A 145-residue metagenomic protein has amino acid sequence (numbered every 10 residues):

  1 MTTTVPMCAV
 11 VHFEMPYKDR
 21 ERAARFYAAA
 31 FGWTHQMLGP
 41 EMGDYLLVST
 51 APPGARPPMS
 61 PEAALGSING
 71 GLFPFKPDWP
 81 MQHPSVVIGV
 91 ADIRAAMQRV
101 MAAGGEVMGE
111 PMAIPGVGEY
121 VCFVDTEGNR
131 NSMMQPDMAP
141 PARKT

Functional and structural regions predicted by a protein language model:
M1-F26, A30, H83-V86, Q135-T145: N-terminal beta-strand motif that seeds the catalytic metal site of vicinal oxygen chelate
M7, E14-G66: Core segments of cupin and vicinal oxygen chelate
K18-E21, D78-E127: Vicinal oxygen chelate
L38-G43, A113, P140-P141: Short glycine/proline-centered loop/turn elements that form peptide/ligand docking sites
Y45, N69, Y120-C122: Short hydrophobic/aromatic beta-strand element in the GNAT-like acyltransferase core that lines or flanks the acyl-donor
A55, V107, R143: Ligand-binding pocket scaffold of soluble enzyme catalytic domains
L65-F73, D78-P80: Alpha-helix-centered segments that form part of catalytic cores
